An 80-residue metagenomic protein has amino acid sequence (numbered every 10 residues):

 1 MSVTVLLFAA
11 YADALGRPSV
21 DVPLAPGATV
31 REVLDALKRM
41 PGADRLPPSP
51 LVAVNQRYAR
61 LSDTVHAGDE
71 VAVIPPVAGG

Functional and structural regions predicted by a protein language model:
M1-G79: Ubiquitin-like/PB1-type beta-grasp interaction modules and other compact soluble beta-rich domains
